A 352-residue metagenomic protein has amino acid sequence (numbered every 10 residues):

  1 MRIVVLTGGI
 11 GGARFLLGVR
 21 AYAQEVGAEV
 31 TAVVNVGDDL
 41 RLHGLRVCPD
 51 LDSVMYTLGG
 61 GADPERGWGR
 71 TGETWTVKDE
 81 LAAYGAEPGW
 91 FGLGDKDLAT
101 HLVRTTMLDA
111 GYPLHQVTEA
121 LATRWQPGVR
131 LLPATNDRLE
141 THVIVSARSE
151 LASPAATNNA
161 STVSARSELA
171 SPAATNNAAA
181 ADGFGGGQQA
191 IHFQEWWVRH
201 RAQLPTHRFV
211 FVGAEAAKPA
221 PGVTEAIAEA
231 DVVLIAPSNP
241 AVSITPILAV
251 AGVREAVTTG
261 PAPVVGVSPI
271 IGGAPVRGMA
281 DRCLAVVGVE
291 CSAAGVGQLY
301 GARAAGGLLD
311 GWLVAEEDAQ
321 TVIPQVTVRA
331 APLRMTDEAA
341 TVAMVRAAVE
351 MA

Functional and structural regions predicted by a protein language model:
M1-I3: Extreme N-terminal starter segment of soluble prokaryotic enzymes
F15-A28: A short, Lys/Arg-enriched amphipathic alpha-helix followed by its capping loop at the start of a domain
A21-Q24, V34-E150, A181-F211: Electropositive, gly/pro-rich neighborhoods at or near active sites that engage anionic ligands
G27-A28, G260-V264, L309: A short helix->loop->beta-strand "cap" motif at the edges of active sites that frequently abuts
S149-A178: Long, intrinsically disordered low-complexity tandem-repeat segments
H207-I227: Active-site glycine-rich loop that binds ribose-phosphate moieties when present
L248-V287: Redox- and metal-dependent alpha/beta enzyme cores, enriched for Fe-S-associated oxidoreductases and cofactor-handling
R277-A352: C-terminal functional extensions of proteins
